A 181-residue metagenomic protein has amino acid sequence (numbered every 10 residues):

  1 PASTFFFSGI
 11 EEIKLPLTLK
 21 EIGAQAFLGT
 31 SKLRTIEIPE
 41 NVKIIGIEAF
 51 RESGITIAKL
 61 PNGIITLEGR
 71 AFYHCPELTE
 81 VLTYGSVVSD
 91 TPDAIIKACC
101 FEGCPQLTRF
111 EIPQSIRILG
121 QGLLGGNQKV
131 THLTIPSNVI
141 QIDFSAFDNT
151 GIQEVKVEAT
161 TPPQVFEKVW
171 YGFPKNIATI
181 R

Functional and structural regions predicted by a protein language model:
P1-T4, G23-A26, G46-A49, E68-Y73 (+4 more regions): Consensus positions within tandem repeat domains that build extended binding/scaffold surfaces
F7-E21, S31-I44, S53-T66, C75-I95 (+4 more regions): Structural signature of tandem-repeat unit edges
